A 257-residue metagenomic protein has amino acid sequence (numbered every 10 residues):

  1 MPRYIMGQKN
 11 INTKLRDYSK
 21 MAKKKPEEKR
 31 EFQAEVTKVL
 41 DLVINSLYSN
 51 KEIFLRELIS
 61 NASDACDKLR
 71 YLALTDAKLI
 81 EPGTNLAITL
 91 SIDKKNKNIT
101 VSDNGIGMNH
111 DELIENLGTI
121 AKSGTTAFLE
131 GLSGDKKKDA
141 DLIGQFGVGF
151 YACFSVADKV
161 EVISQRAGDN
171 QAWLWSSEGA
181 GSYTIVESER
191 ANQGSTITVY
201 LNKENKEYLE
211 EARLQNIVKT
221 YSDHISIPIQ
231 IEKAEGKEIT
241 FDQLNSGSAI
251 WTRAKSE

Functional and structural regions predicted by a protein language model:
N10-K203, E207-Y208, N216: GHKL (Bergerat-fold) ATPase N-terminal catalytic module, capturing the glycine-rich phosphate-binding loop and acidic
L142, I163-S182, K203-N205, A212-E257: GHKL/Bergerat-fold ATPase module in large chromosome/replication-associated machines
